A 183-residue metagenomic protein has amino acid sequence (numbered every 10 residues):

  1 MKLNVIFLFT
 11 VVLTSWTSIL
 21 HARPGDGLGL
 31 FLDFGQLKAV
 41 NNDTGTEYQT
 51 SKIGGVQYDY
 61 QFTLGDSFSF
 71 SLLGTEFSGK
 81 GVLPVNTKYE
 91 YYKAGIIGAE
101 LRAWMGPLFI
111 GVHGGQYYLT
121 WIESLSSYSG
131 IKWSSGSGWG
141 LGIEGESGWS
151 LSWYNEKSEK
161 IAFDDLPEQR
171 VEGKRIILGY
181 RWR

Functional and structural regions predicted by a protein language model:
M1-G25: Cleavable N-terminal export/targeting peptides
S18, A22-D26, L64-F68, W104-L108 (+1 more regions): Short coil turns and loop connectors of transmembrane beta-barrels in diderm outer membranes and organellar homologs
H21-V82, S158, L166, V171-R183: Short glycine/proline- and aromatic-enriched beta-strand/turn motifs that initiate or cap beta-hairpins
D26-L32, F70-G74, A99, I110-G114 (+3 more regions): Membrane-embedded beta-strand positions of outer-membrane beta-barrel proteins
L32-K38, F62, G74-K80, K93 (+5 more regions): Transmembrane beta-strands of outer-membrane beta-barrel pores
G45-K52, N86-A94, S126-S135, D165-G173: Replace "Gram-negative outer membrane beta-barrel proteins" with "bacterial and organellar outer membrane beta-barrel
Q57-D59, G81-Y89, K93-R102: Short secondary-structure capping micro-motifs at structural edges
W133-R183: Predominantly the C-terminal beta-signal and adjacent terminal strand-loop region of outer-membrane beta-barrel
